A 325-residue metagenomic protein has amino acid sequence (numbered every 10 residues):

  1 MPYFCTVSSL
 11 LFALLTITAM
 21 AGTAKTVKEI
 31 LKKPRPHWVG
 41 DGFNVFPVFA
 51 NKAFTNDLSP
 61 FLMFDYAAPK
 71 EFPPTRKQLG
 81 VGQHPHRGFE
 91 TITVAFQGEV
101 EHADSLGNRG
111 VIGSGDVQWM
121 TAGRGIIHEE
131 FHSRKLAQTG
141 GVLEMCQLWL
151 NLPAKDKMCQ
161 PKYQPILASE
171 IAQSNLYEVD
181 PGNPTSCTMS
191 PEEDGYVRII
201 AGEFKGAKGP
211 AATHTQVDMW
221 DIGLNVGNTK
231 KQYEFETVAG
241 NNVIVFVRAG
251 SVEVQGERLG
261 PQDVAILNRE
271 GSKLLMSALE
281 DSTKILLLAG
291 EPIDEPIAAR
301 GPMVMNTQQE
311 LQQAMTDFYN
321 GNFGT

Functional and structural regions predicted by a protein language model:
P2-T325: Jelly-roll (double-stranded beta-helix
